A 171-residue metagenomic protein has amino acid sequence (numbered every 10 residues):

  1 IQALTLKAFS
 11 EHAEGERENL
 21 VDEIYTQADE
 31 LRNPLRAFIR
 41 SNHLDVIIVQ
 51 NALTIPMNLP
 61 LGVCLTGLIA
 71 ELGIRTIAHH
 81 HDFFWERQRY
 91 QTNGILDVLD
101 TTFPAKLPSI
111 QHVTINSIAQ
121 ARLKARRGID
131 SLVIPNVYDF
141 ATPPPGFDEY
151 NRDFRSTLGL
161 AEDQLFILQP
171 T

Functional and structural regions predicted by a protein language model:
I1-V46: A conserved catalytic-core segment of Leloir-type glycosyltransferases
A3-E18, L72-T101, N136, A141-P145: Acceptor-binding helix/loop patch of EC 2.4 sugar-transfer enzymes, predominantly nucleotide-sugar-dependent
L35-R36, G62-A70, L99-P104: Short amphipathic alpha-helical segments and helix-helix/interface helices
V46-I48, G62-E86, V113: Active-site proximal beta-strand in glycosyltransferases
V49-T54, L59-P60: Short His-centered aromatic/hydrophobic patch
P60-L61, G146: Residues at alpha-helix caps and immediate loop-helix transition turns in enzyme cores, especially N- and C-cap
N93-P145, E149: A short, active-site helix/loop in glycosyltransferases that binds the activated sugar's phosphate group
R155-S156, L160-T171: Conserved donor-binding/catalytic core segment of Leloir-type glycosyltransferases
